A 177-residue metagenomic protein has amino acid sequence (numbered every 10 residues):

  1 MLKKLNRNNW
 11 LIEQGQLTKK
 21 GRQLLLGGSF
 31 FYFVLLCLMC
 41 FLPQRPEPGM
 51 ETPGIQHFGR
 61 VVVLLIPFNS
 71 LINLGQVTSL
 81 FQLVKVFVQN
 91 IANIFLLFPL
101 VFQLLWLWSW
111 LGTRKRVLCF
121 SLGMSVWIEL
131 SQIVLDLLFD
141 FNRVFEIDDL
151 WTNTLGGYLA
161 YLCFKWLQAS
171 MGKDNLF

Functional and structural regions predicted by a protein language model:
L2-R143, Y158-F177: Bulky hydrophobic segments
F145-G157: Membrane-interface transmembrane-helix boundary segments in multi-pass integral membrane proteins
